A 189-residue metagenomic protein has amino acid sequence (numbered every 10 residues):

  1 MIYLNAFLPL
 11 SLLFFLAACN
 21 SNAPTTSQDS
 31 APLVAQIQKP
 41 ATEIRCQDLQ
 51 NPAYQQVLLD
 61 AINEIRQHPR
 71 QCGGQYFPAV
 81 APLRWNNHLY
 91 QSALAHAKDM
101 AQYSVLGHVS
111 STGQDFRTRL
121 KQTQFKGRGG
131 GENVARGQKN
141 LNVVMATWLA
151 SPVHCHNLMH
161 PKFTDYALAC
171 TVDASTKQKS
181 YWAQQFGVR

Functional and structural regions predicted by a protein language model:
M1-L8: Bacterial N-terminal signal peptides that target proteins for export
F15-A18: C-terminal motif of bacterial Sec signal peptides marking the signal peptidase cleavage site
N20-N22: Bacterial signal peptide processing site
S30-L33: Catalytic phosphate/nucleotide-handling subdomain of diverse soluble enzymes
I37-Q102: A short alpha-helix/helix-coil micro-patch that ends at or immediately precedes a cysteine
Q56-Q67, N87, Q91-K98, T118 (+5 more regions): Solvent-exposed, polar/charged alpha-helical surfaces in well-ordered, non-transmembrane soluble domains, broadly
N86-Q138: Short, surface-exposed glycine/acidic/tryptophan-bearing loops
G127, G131-R189: Disulfide-stabilized extracellular recognition modules
